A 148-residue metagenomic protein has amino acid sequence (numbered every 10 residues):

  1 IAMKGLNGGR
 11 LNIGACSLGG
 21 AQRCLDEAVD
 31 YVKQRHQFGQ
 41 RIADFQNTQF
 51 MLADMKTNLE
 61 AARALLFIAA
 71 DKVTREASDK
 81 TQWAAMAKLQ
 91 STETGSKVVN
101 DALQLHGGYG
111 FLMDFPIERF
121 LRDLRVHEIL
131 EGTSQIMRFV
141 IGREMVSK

Functional and structural regions predicted by a protein language model:
M3-K148: Alpha-helical interface subdomain recognition
